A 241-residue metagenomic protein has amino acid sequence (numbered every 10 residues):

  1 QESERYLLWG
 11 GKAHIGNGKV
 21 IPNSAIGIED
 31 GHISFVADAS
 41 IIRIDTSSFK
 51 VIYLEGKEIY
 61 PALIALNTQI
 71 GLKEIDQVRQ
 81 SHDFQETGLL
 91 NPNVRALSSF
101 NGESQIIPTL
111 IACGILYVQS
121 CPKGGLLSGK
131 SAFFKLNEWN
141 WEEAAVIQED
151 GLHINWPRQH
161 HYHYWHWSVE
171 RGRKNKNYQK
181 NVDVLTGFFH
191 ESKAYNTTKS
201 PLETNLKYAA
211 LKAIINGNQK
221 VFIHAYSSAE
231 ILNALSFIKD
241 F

Functional and structural regions predicted by a protein language model:
Q1-Y6, H14-I15: Small beta-barrel nucleic-acid-binding modules, principally OB-folds
E4-L8, I44-L97, A112: Replace "His-x-His-based motif
A13, N17-Y60: Histidine-rich, glycine-flanked metal-binding segment
K19, D38, L63, K73-V78 (+1 more regions): Short, solvent-exposed loop/turn and secondary-structure capping segments
Q85-S128: Long, well-ordered early-domain segments
A112-F241: Polyanionic/metal-chelating signatures
